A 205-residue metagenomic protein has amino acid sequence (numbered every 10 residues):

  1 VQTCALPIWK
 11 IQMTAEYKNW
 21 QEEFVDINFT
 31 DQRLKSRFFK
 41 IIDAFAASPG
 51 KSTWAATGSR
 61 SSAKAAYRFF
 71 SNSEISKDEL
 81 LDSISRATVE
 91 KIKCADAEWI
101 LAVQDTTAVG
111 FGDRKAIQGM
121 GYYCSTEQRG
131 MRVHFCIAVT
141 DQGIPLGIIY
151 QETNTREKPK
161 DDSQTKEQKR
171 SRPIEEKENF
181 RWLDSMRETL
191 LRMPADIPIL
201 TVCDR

Functional and structural regions predicted by a protein language model:
V1-L6: Short, small-residue-biased leader/transition segments that mark boundaries at the very start of proteins
W9-R205: Conserved, well-structured functional cores that handle cations and Mg-NTP chemistry
